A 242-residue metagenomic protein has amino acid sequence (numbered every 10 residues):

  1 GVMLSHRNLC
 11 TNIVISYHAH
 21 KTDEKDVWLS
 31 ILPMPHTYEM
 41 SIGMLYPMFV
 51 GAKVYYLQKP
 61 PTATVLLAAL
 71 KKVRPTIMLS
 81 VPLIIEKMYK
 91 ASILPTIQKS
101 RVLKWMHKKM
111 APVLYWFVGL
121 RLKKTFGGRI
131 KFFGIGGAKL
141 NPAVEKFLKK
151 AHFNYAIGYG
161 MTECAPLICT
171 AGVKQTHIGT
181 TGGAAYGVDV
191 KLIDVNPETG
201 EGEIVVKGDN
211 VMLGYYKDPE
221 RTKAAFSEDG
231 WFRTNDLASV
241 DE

Functional and structural regions predicted by a protein language model:
G1-I13: Conserved AMP-binding A3 loop
H6, L140, K149-F153, M161-G179 (+2 more regions): Active-site loops of AMP-binding adenylate-forming
C10-V27, M34-R121, R129: Conserved AMP-binding/adenylation subdomain of ANL enzymes
L83, G136-V144, I157-G172, A185-G187: Conserved A3 ("GATE") glycine/threonine-rich loop of ANL adenylate-forming enzymes
W105-F153: Short gly/Ser/Thr-rich phosphate-binding loop of adenylate-forming enzymes
G179-A184, A225-D229: Short Gly/Pro-enriched turn/cap motifs at secondary-structure boundaries
E198-E242: Conserved ATP-binding/catalytic segment of the ANL
